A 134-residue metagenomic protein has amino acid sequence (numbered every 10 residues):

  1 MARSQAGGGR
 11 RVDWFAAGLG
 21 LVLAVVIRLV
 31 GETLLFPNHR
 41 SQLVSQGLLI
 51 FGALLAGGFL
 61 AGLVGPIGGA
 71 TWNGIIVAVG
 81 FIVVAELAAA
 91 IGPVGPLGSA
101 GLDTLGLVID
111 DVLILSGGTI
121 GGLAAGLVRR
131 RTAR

Functional and structural regions predicted by a protein language model:
M1-R134: Juxtamembrane/disordered regions of integral membrane proteins
